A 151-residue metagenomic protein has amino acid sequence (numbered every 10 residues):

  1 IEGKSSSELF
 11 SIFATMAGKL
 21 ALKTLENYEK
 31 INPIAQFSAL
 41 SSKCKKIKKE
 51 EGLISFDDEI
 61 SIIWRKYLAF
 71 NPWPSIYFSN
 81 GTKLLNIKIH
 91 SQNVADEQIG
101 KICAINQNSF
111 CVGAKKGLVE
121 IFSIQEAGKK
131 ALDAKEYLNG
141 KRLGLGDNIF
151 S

Functional and structural regions predicted by a protein language model:
I1-E50: Donor/substrate-binding cores of folate-linked one-carbon enzymes
S38-S151: Internal anion-binding site segments
